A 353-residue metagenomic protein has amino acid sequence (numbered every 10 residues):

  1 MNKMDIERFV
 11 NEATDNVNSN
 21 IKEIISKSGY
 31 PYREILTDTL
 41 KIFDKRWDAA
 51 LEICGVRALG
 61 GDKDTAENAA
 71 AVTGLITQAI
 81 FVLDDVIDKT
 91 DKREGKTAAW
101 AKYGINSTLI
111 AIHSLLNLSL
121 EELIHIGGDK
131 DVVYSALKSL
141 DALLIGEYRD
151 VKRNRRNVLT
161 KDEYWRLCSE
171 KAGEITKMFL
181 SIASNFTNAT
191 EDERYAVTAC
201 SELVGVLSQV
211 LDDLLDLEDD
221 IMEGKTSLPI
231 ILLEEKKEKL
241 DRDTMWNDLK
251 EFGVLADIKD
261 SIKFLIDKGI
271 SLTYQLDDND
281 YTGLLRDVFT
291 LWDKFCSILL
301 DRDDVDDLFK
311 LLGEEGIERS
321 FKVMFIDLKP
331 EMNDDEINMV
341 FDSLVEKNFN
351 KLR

Functional and structural regions predicted by a protein language model:
M1-N20: N-terminal amphipathic/basic leader segments beginning at the initiator methionine
F9, A13, A111, G128 (+2 more regions): Catalytic cores of large soluble enzymes that bind and process phosphate-bearing ligands
E23-K239, F289, G313-E315, F321-K322 (+2 more regions): Mg2+-dependent prenyl diphosphate-binding active-site environment of isoprenoid biosynthetic enzymes
E238-L249: A mobile "lid/hinge" subdomain adjacent to the ATP/sugar-phosphate binding pocket shared across diverse ATP-dependent
D248-R353: C-terminal charged capping/lid subdomain of soluble metabolic enzymes
